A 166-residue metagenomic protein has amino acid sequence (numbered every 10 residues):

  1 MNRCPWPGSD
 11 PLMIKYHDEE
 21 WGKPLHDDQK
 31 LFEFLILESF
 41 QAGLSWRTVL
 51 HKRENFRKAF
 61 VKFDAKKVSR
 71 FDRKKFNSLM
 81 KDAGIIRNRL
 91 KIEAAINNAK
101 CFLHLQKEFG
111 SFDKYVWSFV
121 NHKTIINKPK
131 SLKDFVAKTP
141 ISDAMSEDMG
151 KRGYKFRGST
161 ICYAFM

Functional and structural regions predicted by a protein language model:
M1-M166: HhH-family (HhH-GPD) DNA N-glycosylase catalytic core used in base-excision repair
